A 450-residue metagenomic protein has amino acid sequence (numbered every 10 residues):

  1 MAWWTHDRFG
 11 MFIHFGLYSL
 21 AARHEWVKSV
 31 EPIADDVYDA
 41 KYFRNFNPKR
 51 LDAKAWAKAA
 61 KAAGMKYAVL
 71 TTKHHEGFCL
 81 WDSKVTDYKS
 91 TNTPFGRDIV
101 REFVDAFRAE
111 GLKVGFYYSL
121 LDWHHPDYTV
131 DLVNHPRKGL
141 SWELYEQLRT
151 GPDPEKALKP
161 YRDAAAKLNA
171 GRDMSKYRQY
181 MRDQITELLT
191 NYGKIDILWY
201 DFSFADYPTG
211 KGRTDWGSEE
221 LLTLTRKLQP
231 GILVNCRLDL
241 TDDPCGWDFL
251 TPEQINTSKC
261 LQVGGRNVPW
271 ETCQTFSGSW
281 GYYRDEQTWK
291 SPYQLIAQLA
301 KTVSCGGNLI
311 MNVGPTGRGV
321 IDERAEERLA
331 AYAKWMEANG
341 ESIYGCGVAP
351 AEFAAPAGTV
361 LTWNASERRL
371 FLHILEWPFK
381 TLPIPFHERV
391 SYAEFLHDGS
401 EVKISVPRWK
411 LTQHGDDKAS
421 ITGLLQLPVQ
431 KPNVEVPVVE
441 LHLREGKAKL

Functional and structural regions predicted by a protein language model:
M1-L450: Mature catalytic domains of secreted/periplasmic carbohydrate-active enzymes
